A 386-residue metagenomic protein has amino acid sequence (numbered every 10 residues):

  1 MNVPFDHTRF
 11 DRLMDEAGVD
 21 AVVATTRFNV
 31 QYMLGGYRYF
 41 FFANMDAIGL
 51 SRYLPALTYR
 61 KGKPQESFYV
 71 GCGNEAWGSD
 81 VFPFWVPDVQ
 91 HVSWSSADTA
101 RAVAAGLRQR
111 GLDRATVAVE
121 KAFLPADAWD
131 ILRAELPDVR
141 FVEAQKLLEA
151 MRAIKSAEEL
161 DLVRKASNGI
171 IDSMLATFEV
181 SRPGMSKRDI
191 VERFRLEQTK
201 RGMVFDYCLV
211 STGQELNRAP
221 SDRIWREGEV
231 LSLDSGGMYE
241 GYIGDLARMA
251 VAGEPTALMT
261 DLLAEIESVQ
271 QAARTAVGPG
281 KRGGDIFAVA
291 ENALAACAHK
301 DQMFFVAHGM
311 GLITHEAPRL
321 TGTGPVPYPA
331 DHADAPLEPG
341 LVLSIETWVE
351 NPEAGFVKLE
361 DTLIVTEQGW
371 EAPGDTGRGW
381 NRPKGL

Functional and structural regions predicted by a protein language model:
M1-L386: Active-site neighborhoods and metal-handling regions in enzymes and metal-associated proteins
